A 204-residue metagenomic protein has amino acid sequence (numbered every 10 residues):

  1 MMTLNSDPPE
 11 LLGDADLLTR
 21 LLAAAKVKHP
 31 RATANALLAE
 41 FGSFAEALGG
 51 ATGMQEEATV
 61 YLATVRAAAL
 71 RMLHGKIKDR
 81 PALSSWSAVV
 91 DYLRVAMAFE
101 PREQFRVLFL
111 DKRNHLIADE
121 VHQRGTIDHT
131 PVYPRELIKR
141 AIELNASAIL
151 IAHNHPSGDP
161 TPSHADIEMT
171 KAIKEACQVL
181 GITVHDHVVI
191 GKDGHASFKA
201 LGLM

Functional and structural regions predicted by a protein language model:
M1-G53: Long, highly charged, low-complexity intrinsically disordered interaction regions that mediate electrostatic DNA/RNA
L11, D79, L83, D166: Conserved phosphate/pyrophosphate-binding and hydrolysis machinery centered on Walker-type P-loop NTPases, extending
A24-A25, V95-A96, G158: Alpha-helix C-capping/helix-to-loop hinge sites
T33, A58-Y61, F105: Residue-level detector of well-ordered alpha-helical segments, enriched for hydrophobic/aromatic packing positions
A45-A82: Alpha-helical interaction/regulatory segments in DNA maintenance proteins
M54-L62, D91, R113, Q123-M204: Active-site-proximal loop/helix of nucleotide/amide-processing enzymes and allied scaffolds
L70-H115: Glycine-enriched loop-and-adjacent helix/strand subsegments that border the catalytic/binding cleft of enzyme cores
